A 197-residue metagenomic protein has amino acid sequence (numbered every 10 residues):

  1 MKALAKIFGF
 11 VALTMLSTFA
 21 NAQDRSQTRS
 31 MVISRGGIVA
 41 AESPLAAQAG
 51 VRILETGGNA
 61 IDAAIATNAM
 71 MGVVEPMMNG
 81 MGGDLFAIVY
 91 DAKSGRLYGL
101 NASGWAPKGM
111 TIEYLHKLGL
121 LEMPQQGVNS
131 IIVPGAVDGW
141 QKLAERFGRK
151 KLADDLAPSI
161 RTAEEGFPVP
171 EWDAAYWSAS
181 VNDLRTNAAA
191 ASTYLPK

Functional and structural regions predicted by a protein language model:
M1-A3: N-terminal secretory signal peptides that target proteins for export/translocation
K6-T18: Bacterial N-terminal signal peptides
Q23-Q48, R52, A60-K197: Noncatalytic scaffold domains of N-terminal-nucleophile
